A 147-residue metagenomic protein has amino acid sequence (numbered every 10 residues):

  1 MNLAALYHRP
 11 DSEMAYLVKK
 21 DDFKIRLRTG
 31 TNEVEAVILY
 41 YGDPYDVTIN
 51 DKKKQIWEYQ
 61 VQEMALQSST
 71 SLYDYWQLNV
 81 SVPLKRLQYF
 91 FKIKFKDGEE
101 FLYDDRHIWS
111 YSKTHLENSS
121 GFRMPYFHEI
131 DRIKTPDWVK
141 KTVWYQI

Functional and structural regions predicted by a protein language model:
M1-E33, K113-D137: Non-catalytic, glycine-rich low-complexity segments
K20, S71-Y73, K140: Short, solvent-exposed coil/turn segments
T31-K85, K94-K113: Aromatic-rich carbohydrate-binding modules that target alpha-glucans
S81-P83, K134-V139: A general structural signal for short secondary-structure junctions and capping/turn motifs
K140-Q146: Carboxylate/His-rich catalytic cores and anion/metal-binding grooves
